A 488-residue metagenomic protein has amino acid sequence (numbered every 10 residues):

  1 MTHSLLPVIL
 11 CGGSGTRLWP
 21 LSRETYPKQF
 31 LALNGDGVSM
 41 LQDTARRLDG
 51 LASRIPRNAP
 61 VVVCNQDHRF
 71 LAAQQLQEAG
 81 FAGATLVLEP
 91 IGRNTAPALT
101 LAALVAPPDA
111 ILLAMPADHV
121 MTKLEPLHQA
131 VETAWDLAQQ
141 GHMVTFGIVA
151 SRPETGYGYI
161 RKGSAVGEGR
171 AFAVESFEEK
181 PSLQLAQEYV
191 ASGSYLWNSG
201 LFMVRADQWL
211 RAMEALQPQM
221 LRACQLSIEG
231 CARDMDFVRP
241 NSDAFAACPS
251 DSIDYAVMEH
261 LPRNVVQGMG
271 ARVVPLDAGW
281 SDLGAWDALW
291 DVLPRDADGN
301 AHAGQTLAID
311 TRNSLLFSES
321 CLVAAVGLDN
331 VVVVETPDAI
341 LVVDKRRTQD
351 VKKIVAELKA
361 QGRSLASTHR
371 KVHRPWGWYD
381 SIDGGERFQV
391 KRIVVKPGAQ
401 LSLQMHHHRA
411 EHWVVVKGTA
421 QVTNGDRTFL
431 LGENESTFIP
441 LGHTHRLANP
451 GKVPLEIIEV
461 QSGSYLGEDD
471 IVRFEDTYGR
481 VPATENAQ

Functional and structural regions predicted by a protein language model:
M1-L10, T16-K123, I148, H407 (+1 more regions): Conserved N-terminal catalytic core of the sugar/cofactor nucleotidyltransferase
T2-S4, D207-V414, T419-F438, H445 (+4 more regions): Left-handed beta-helix
H3-L5, R57-N58, F81-G83, P108-A110 (+10 more regions): Short coil/turn connectors at secondary-structure junctions
G12, N65-Q66, P90, M115-A117 (+13 more regions): Fold-independent oxyanion-binding glycine-rich loops and adjacent beta-strand/coil segments at enzyme active sites
Q29, D43, R47-G50, L71 (+11 more regions): Alpha-helical scaffold segments in soluble metabolic enzymes
G92-A96, R152-E154, L183-L185, W280-S281 (+1 more regions): A short acidic, often aromatic-flanked loop/helix-cap motif at beta-alpha or helix-coil junctions that lines enzyme
K123-A247: Conserved core of the sugar-phosphate nucleotidyltransferase
I457: Noncatalytic nucleic-acid binding interfaces
